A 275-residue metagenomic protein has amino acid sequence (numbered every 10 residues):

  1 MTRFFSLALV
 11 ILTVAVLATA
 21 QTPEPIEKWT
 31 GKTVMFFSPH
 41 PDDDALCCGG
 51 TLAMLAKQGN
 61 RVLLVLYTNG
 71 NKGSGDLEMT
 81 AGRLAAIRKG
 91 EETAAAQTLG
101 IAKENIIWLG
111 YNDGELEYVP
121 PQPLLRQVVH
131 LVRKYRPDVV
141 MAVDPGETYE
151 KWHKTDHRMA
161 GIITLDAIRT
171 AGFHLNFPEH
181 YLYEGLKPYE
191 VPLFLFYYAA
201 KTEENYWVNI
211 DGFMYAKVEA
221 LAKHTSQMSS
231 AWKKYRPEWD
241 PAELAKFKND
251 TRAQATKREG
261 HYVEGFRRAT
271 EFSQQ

Functional and structural regions predicted by a protein language model:
R3, A20-F37, Q122-Q275: Metal-dependent de-N-acetylase/amidase catalytic core
S6-V16: Bacterial N-terminal signal peptides
L9-V10, D42, R252, E271: Short linear sequence elements within intrinsically disordered, low-complexity coil regions
V14, L64-L66, K151: Intrinsic low-complexity, intrinsically disordered segments enriched in polar/basic residues
V16, T80, N112, L116 (+2 more regions): Conserved short-loop catalytic and cofactor-binding motifs
A20-Y135: Active-site rim/loop-helix segments in enzyme catalytic domains that contact anionic ligands
